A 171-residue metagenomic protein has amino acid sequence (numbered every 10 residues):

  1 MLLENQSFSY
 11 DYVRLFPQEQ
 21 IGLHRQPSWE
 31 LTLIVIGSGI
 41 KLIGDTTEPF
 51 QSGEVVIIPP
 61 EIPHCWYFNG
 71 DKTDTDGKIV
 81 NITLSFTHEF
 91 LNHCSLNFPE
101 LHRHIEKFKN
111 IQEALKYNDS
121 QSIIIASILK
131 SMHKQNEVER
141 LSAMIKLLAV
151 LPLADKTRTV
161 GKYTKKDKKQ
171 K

Functional and structural regions predicted by a protein language model:
M1-V56: Generic protein-terminus/edge-of-domain signal
L2-Q6, P63-S127, L153-A154: A hydrophobic/aromatic-rich effector-binding and dimerization subdomain of bacterial HTH-type transcriptional regulators
V35, F86-H88, K134: Short beta-strand-to-loop capping motifs
I36-S38, E61, E89: Short loop segments at secondary-structure junctions
F50-G70: Conserved metal-binding segment of the jelly-roll/cupin
E100-R103, I128, R140-A143, L147: Internal, well-ordered alpha-helical segments in soluble enzyme and binding-protein domains
L115-S120, H133-K171: Short, Lys/Arg-enriched, Trp-marked, Pro/Gly-tolerant hinge/linker segments that flank
